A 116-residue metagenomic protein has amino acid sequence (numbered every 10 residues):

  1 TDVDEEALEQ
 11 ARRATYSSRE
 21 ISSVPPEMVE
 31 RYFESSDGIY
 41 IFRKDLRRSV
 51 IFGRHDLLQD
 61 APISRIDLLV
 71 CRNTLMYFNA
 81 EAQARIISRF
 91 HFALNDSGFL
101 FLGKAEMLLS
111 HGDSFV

Functional and structural regions predicted by a protein language model:
T1-L68, T74-N79: Extended basic-aromatic, gly/pro-enriched interface segments that bind polyanionic ligands
D2, G103-E106: Short strand-turn motif at the edge of the Rossmann-like AdoMet-binding core
R13-R19, R85-I86, F115-V116: Short secondary-structure boundary/capping segments
K44, D60, F90-A93, F115-V116: A general structural signal for short secondary-structure junctions and capping/turn motifs
R48, G53, A82, D96-G98 (+1 more regions): Structural beta-strand/beta-sheet cores of well-ordered domains, especially the beta-sheet scaffolds that support
H55, Q59, E106-L108, G112-V116: C-terminal catalytic and target-recognition region of SAM-dependent MTase-like enzymes, primarily methyltransferases
V70-C71, L94, L102: 4′-phosphopantetheine-dependent carrier domains
M76, Q83-S97: A short glycine-rich, Lys/Arg-flanked "PGG" loop and its adjoining helix->strand segment in the class I
